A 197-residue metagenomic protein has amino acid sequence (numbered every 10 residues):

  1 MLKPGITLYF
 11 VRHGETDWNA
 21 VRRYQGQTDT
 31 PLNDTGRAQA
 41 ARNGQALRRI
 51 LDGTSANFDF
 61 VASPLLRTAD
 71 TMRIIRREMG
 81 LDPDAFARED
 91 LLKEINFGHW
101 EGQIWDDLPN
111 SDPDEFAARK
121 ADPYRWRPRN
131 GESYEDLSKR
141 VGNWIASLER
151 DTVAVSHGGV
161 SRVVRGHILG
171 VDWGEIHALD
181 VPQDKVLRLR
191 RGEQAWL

Functional and structural regions predicted by a protein language model:
I6, E15-L81, E132: Active-site-proximal alpha-helix that buttresses catalytic centers in soluble enzyme cores
L8, F58, S147-G159: Generic beta-sheet signal
Y9, V61, A87-E89: General small-molecule cofactor/ligand-binding pocket signal
G14, A62-L65, L91, S156-G159: Short, well-ordered beta-to-alpha junction loops that form the rim of enzyme active sites and present histidine/acidic
D17, R67-A69, E94-I95, V160-V163: Short, active-site-adjacent cap segments at secondary-structure transitions
P31, R77-R140, R190: Phosphate-handling substructures
G142-R150, L189: Alpha-helix C-terminal capping segments
V171-L197: Domain-level recognition of soluble alpha/beta enzyme cores, biased toward histidine phosphatases/phosphomutases
